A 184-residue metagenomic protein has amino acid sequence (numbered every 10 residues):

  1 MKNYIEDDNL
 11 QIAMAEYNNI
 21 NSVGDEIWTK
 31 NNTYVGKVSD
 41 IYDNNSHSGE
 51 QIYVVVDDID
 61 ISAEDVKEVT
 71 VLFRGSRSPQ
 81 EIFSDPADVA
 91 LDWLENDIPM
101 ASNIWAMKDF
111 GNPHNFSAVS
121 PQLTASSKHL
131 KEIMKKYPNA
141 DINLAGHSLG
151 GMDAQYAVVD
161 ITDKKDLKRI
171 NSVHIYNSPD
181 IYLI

Functional and structural regions predicted by a protein language model:
K2-Y4, D8, A15-A145, K164-S172 (+2 more regions): A conserved cap/lid and substrate-binding interface adjacent to the catalytic center of lipid-processing enzymes
G146-G150, A154: Gly/Ala-rich beta-loop-alpha elbow adjacent to hydrolase catalytic centers
A154-D163: Short glycine-enriched nucleophile-adjacent loop and the immediately C-terminal alpha-helix near the catalytic center
